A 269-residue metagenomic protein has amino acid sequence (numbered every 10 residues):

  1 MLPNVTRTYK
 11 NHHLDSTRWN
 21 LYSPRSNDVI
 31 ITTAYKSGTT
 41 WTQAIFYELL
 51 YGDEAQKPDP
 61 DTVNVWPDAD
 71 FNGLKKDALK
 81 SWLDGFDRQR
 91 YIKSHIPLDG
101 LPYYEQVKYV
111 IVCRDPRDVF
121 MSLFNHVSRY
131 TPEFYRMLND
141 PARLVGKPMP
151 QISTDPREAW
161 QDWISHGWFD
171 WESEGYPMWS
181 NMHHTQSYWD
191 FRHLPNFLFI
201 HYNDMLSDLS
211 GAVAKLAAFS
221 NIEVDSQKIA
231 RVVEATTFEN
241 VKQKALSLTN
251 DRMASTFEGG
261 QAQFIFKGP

Functional and structural regions predicted by a protein language model:
M1-I200, S210, L246, N250 (+2 more regions): PAPS-dependent sulfotransferase catalytic domain
L50-G52, L209-V224: Non-catalytic, well-ordered alpha-helical segments in soluble enzyme domains
K57-P58, E223-I229: Acidic/polar loop patches that form or flank catalytic/metal-binding clefts of enzymes that bind anionic ligands
M205: Conserved FAD/dinucleotide-binding core of flavoprotein oxidoreductases
E239-K242: Short, basic alpha-helical nucleic acid-contact segments in DNA-binding proteins and DNA transaction factors
